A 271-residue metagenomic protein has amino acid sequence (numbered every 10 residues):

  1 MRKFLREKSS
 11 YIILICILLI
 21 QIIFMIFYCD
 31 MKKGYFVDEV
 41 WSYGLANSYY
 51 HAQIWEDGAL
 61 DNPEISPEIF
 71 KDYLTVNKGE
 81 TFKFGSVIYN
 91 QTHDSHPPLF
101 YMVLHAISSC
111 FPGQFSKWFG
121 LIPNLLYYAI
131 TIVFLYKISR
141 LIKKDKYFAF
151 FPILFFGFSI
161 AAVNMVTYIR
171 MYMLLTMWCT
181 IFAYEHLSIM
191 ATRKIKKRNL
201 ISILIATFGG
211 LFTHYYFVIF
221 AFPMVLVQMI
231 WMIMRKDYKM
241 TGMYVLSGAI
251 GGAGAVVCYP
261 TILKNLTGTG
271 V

Functional and structural regions predicted by a protein language model:
M1-M25, D30-K32: Start-transfer (signal-anchor) and selected internal transmembrane alpha helices of multi-pass inner/ER membrane
I23-W41, G58-D61, V257-V271: Helix-to-loop transition at the C-terminal end of transmembrane segments
C29, P98, G113-L121, L125-Y128 (+2 more regions): Aromatic- and kink-enriched transmembrane "portal" helix at the membrane-lumen/periplasm boundary that abuts
N47-H96, S108-G113: Interfacial juxtamembrane loops and adjacent helix segments that form the catalytic/substrate-binding surfaces
V103, I122-R140: Selective detector of the "anchor" transmembrane alpha-helix that sits immediately C-terminal
A106, F134-K137, L154-F158, A162 (+2 more regions): Specific aromatic-rich, kink-prone transmembrane helix
W118, L135-F158: Transmembrane-helix signature of polytopic, membrane-embedded enzymes that assemble or transfer cell-envelope glycans
E185-N199, T207, I219-G252: Perimembrane helix-loop-helix junctions
